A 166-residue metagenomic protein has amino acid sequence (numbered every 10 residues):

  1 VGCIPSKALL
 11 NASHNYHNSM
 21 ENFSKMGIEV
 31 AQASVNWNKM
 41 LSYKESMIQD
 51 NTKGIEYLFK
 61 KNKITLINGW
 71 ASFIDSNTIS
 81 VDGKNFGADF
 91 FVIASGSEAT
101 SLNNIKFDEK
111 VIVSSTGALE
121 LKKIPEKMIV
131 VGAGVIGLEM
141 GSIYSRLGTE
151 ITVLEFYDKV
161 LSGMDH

Functional and structural regions predicted by a protein language model:
V1-I124, Y157-L161: Glycine-rich flavin
K122-K159, G163-M164: Rossmann-like NAD(P)H-binding beta-loop-alpha module
